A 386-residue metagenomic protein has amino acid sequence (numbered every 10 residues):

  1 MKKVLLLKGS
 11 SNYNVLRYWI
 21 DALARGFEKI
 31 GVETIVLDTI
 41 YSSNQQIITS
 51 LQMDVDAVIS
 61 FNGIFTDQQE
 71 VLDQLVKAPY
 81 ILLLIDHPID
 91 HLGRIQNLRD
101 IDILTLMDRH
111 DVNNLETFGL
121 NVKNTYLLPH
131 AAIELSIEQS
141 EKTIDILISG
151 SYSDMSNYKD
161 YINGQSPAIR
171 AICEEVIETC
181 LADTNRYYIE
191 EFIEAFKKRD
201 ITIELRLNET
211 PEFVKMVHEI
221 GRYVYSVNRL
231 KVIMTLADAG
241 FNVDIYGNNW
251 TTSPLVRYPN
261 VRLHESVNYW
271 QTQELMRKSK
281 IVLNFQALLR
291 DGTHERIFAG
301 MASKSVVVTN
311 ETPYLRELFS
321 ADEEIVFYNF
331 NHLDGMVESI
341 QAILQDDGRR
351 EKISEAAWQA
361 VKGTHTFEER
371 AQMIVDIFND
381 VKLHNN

Functional and structural regions predicted by a protein language model:
L5-N12, Y18-I30, T34-S42, N97-L98 (+5 more regions): Catalytic binding pocket for nucleotide-activated donors in carbohydrate/polymer assembly enzymes
K8-W19, K123-R290, T312-Y314: Nucleotide-sugar donor-binding catalytic core of glycosyltransferases
Q46-Q52, I95: Short amphipathic alpha-helix with an adjacent loop that forms part of the alpha/beta core around
S50-I64: Short N-terminal targeting/anchoring amphipathic segment
D56-I59, P79, I103, I281 (+1 more regions): Structural motif
N62-D67, H87-D90, M107-V112, A131-I133 (+2 more regions): Short, polar loop motifs at secondary-structure junctions
D73-H87, I103-M107, H130, D145-L147: Active-site proximal beta-strand in glycosyltransferases
H87-I103: Membrane-proximal helix-turn-helix segments that form the acceptor-binding/catalytic region of lipid-linked
